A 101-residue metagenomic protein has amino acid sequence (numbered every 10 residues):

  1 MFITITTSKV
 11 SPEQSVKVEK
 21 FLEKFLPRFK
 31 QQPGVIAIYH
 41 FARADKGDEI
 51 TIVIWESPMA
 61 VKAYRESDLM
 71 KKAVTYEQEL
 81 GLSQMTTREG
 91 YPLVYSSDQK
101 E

Functional and structural regions predicted by a protein language model:
M1-E49, E56-D68, E79-E101: Short S/T/G/P-rich N-terminal loop/turn motif that feeds into the first structured element of a domain
K72-Y76: Low-complexity, intrinsically disordered Gly/Pro/Thr-rich segments
